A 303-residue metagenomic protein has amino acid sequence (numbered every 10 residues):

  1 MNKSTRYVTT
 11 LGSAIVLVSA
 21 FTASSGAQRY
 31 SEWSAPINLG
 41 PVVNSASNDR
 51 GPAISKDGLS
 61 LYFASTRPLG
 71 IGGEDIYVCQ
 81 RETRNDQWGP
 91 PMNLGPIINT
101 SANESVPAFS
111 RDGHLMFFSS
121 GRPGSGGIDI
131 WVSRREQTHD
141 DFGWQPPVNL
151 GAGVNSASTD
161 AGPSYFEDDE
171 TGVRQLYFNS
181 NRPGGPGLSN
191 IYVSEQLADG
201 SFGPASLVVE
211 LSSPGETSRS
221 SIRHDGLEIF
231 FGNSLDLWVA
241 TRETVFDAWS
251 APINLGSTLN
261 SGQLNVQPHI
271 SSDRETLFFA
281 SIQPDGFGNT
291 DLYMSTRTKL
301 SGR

Functional and structural regions predicted by a protein language model:
N2-S13: Bacterial N-terminal signal peptides that target proteins for export
V18-S25: C-terminal segment of classical bacterial N-terminal signal peptides
S25-R303: Short, conserved micro-motifs composed of acidic
